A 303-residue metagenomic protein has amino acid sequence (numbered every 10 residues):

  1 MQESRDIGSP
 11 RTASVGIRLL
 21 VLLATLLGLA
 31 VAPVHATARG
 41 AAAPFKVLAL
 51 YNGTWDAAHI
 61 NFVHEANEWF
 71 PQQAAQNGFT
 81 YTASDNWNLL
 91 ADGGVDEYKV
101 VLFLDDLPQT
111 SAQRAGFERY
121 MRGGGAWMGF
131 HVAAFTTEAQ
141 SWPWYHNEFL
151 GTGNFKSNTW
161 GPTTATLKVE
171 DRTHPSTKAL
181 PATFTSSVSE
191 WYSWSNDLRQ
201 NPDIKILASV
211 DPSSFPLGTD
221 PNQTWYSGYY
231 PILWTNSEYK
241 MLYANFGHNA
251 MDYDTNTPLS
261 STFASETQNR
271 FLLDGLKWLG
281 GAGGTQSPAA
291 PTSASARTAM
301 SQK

Functional and structural regions predicted by a protein language model:
M1-V15: N-terminal secretory signal peptides that target proteins for export/translocation
R18-A30: Bacterial N-terminal signal peptides
P33-R39: Sec/Tat signal peptide C-region and signal peptidase I cleavage site
A41-F45, L50, N61, W69-Q72 (+3 more regions): Extracellular ligand-binding/catalytic regions of CAZymes and related secreted enzymes and adhesion modules
K46-T137: Helical hinge/lid and interdomain linker segments adjacent to catalytic or ligand-binding clefts that mediate domain
T54-W55, L89, P108, A134-F135 (+3 more regions): Short, solvent-exposed loop/turn segments at secondary-structure junctions
A66, F103, L107-T183: A glycine-rich, often tryptophan-bearing local segment used as a flexible ligand/cofactor-contacting loop or short
N158-Y243: Catalytic beta-strand/loop cores that center a nucleophilic Ser/Cys/Thr and support acyl-enzyme chemistry
